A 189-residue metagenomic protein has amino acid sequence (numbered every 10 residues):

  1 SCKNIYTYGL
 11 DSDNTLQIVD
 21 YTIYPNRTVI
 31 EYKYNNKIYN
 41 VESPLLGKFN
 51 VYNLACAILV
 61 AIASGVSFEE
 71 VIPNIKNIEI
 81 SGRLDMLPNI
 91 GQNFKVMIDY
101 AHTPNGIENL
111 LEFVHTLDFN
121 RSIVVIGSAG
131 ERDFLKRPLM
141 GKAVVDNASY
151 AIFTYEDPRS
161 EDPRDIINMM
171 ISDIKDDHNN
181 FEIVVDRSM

Functional and structural regions predicted by a protein language model:
S1, T15, R132-L135, R159-R164: Short, charged/polar "capping" segments at the starts of alpha-helices and the immediately preceding loops
S1-I38, S81-R83, L87: Extended acidic/charged loop-beta regions that coordinate divalent cations and stabilize anionic phosphate/carboxylate
C2-N4, F119, H178-N179: A short helix->loop->beta-strand "cap" motif at the edges of active sites that frequently abuts
I5-T7, V96-I98, F181-I183: Conserved beta-strand scaffold positions in the cores of enzyme catalytic domains, especially in NTP/NDP-utilizing
T7, V124-I126, F153, I183: Structural beta-sheet core signal
L10, A129, E156-P158: Short, ordered loop/turn segments at secondary-structure junctions
P25, Y34-Y150, S172: Nucleotide phosphate-binding/pyrophosphate-handling subdomain across enzymes that bind or process nucleotide phosphates
G141-M189: C-terminal helical cap/extension that packs against the catalytic core of soluble nucleotide-cofactor enzymes
